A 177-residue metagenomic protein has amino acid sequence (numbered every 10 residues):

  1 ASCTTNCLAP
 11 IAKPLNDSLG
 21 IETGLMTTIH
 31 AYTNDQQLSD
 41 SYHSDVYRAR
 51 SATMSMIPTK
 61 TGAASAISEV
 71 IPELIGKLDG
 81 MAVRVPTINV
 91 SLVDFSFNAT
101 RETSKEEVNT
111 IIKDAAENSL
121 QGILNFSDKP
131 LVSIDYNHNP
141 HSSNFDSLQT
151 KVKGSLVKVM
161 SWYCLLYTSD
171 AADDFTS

Functional and structural regions predicted by a protein language model:
A1-N6, P58-G62: A glycine-rich, Thr/Ser-enriched phosphate-binding loop motif common to dinucleotide/cofactor-binding enzymes
S2, N6-L19: Alpha-helical support elements that line or immediately flank enzyme active sites and cofactor-binding pockets
S2-N6, Y32, Y163-L166: Gly/Ser/Thr-rich loops at beta-strand to alpha-helix junctions that form or flank small-molecule/cofactor-binding
D17-E22, F175: Secondary-structure boundary elements
G20-T23, T28-V157: C-terminal substrate-binding/catalytic lobe of Rossmann-fold NAD(P)-dependent oxidoreductases
V157-S169: Generic C-terminus detector
Y167-S177: Single conserved hydrophobic/aromatic residue that forms the stacking wall/gate of nucleotide- or nucleobase-binding
